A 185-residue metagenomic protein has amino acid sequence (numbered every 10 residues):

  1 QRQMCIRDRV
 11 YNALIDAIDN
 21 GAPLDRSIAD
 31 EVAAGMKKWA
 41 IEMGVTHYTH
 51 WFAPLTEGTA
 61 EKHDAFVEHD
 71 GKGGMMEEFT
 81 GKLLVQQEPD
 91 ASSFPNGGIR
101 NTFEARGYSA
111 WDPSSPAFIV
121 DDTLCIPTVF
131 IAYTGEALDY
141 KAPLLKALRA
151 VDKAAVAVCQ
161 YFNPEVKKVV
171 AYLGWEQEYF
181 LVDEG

Functional and structural regions predicted by a protein language model:
R2-I6: Short, small-residue-biased leader/transition segments that mark boundaries at the very start of proteins
R9, A13, E42-V45, M76-E78: Catalytic-site microenvironment of enzymes that process N-acetyl-hexosamine-containing cell-wall polysaccharides
L24-R26, T49-H50, M76-E78: Hydrophobic faces of well-ordered beta-strands that scaffold small-molecule active sites in alpha/beta enzyme cores
I28-V32, F52-P54, K82-L83, F130-A132: Active-site-proximal loop/turn and secondary-structure-junction residues that shape catalytic pockets, frequently
V45-F52, G185: Acidic, His- and aromatic-enriched active-site or binding-groove loops in soluble protein domains that engage sugars
P54-R106: Active-site-adjacent C-terminal substructures of enzyme catalytic domains
A105-G185: Glycine-rich, acidic/polar active-site loops that bind/position phosphate-bearing ligands
